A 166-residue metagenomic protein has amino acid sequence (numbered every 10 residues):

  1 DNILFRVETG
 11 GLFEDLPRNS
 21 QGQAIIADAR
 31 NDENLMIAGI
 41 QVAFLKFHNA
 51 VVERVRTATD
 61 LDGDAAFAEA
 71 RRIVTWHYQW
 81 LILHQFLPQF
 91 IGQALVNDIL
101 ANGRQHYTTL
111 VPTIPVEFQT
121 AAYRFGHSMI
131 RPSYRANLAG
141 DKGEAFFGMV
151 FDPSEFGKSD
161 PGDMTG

Functional and structural regions predicted by a protein language model:
D1-M36: An N-terminal structural lobe/cap that precedes and organizes the functional/catalytic core across diverse proteins
A24-A27, L61, P112: Short, well-ordered helical secondary-structure segments
R30-D32, I37-G39, A43-F44, A50-V52: Fold-level signature of zinc-dependent metallopeptidase catalytic domains
V42-L45, D64, A68, R72: Conserved structured core elements
V51-A68: Inter-helical turn/loop segments and adjacent helix faces that build the functional surface of alpha-helical bundle
E69-G166: Extended amphipathic alpha-helical segments with heptad-repeat/coiled-coil character used for oligomerization, fusion
